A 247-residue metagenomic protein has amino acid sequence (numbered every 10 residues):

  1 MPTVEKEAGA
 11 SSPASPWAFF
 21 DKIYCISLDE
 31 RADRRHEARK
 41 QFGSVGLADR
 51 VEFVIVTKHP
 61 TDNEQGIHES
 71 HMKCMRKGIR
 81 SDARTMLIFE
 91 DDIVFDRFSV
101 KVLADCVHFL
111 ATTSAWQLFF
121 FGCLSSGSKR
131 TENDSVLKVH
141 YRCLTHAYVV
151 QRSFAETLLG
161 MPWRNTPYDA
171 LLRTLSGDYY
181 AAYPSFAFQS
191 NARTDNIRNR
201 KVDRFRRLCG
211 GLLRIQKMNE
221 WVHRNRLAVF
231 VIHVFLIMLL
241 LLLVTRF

Functional and structural regions predicted by a protein language model:
M1-F89, I93-F247: An acidic/histidine-cluster motif and surrounding catalytic segment that typifies divalent-metal-assisted enzyme active
